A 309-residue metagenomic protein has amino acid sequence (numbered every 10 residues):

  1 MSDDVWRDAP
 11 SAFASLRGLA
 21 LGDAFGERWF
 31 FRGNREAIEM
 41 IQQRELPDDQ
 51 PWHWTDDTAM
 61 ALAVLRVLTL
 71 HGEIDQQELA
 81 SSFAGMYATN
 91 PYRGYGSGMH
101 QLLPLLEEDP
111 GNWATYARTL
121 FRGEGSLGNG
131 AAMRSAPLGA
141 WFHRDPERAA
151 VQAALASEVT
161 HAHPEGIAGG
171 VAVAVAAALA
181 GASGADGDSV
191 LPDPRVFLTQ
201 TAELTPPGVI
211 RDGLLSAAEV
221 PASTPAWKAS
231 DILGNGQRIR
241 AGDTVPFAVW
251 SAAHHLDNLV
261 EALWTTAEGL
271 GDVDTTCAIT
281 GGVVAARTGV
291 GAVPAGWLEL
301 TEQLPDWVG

Functional and structural regions predicted by a protein language model:
M1-G309: Structured, active/binding-site neighborhoods that engage oxygen-rich ligands
